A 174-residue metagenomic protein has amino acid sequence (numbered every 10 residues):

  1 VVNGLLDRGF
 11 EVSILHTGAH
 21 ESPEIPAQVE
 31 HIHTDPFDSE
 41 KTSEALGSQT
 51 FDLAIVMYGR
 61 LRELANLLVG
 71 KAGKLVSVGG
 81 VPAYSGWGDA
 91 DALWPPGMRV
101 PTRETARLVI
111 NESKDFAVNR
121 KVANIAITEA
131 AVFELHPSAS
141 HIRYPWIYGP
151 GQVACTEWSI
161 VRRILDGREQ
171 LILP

Functional and structural regions predicted by a protein language model:
V1-V56, L67: N-terminal Rossmann/SDR dinucleotide-binding element
E11-S13, G73-K74, S138: Residues at the starts of beta-strands that form the adenosine-phosphate
I25-A27, W87-D91, Q152-C155: Short aromatic-enriched loop/helix-cap "lid" or pocket-rim segments at secondary-structure transitions that line
H31, L75, A139-H141: Conserved beta-strand scaffold positions in the cores of enzyme catalytic domains, especially in NTP/NDP-utilizing
G47-L108, I125-A131: NAD(P)-cofactor binding segment of oxidoreductase domains
T105-H141, P145, T156: Active-site Tyr-X1-5-Lys
L135-P174: NAD(P)-dependent short-chain dehydrogenase/reductase
